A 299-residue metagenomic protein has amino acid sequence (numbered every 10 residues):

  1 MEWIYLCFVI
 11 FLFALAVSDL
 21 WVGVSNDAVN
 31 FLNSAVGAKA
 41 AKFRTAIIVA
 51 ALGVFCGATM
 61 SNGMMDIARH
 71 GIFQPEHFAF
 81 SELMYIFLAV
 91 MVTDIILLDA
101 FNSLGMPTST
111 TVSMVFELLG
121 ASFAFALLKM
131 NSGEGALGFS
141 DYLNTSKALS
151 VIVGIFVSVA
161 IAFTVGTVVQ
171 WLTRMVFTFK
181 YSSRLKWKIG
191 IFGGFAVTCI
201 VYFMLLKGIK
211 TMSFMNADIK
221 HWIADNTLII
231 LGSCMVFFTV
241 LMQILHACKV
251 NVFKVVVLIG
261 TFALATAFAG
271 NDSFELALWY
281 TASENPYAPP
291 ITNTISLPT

Functional and structural regions predicted by a protein language model:
M1-T299: Multi-pass alpha-helical transmembrane bundle typical of ion/small-solute transporters and intramembrane aspartyl
